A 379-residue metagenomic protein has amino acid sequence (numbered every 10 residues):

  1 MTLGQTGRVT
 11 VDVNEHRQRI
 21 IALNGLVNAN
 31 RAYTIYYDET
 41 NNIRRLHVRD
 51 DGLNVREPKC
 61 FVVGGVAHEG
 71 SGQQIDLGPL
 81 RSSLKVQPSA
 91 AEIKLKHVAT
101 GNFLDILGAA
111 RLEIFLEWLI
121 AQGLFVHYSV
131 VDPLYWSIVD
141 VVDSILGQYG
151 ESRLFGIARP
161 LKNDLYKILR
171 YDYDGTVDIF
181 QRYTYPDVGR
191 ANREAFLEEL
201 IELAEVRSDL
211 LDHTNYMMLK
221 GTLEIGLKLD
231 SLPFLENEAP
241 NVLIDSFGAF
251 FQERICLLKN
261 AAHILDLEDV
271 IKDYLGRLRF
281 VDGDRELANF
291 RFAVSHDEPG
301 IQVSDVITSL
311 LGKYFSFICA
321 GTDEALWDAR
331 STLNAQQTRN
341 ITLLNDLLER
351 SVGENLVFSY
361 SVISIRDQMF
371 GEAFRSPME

Functional and structural regions predicted by a protein language model:
M1-E379: Phosphate-ester processing/binding pockets and catalytic centers
